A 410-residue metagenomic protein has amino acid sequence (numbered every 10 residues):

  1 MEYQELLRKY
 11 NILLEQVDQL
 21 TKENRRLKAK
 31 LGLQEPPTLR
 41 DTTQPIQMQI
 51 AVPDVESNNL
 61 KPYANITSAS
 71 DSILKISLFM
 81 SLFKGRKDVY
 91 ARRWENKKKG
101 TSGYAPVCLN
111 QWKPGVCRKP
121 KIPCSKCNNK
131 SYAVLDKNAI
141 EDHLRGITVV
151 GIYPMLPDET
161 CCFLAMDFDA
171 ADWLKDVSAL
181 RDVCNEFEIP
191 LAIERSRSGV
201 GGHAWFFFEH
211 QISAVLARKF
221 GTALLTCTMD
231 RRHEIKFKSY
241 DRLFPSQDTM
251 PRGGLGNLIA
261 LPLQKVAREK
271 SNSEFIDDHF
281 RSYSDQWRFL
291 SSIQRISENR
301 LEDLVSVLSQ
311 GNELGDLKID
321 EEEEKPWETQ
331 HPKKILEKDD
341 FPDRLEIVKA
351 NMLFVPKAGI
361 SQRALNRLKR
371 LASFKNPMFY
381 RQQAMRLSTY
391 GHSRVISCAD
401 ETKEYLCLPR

Functional and structural regions predicted by a protein language model:
E2, K9, L13-Q16, E23 (+2 more regions): Heptad-repeat coiled-coil/leucine-zipper oligomerization helices
Q16, P62-S70, S246-R252: Intrinsically disordered, low-complexity regulatory segments in eukaryotic proteins
L33, P37-I76, Q310-K333: Acidic, low-complexity intrinsically disordered tails
I50, P62-V200, F207-A223, D230: Signature for HUH/AEP ssDNA processing cores
S77-G85, A260-L263, K369-R370: Short, hydrophobic/amphipathic alpha-helical patches that form generic packing surfaces within helical domains
R145, V149-L174, S178, E209-W327: DNA replication initiation modules
E328-P409: N-terminal accessory nucleic-acid engagement/regulatory domains that precede and modulate ATP-driven motor cores
